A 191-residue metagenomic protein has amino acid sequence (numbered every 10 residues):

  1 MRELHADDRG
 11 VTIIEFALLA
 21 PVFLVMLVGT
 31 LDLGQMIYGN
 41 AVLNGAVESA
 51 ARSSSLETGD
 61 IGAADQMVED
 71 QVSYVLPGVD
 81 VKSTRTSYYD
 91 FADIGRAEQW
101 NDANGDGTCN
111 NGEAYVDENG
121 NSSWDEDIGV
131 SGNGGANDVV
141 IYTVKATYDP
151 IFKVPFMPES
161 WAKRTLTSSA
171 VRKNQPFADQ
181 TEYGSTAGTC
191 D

Functional and structural regions predicted by a protein language model:
M1-V72: Alpha-helical assembly-interface signal, strongest on the long, hydrophobic N-terminal helix that forms
E48-D191: Short, conserved structural patches
